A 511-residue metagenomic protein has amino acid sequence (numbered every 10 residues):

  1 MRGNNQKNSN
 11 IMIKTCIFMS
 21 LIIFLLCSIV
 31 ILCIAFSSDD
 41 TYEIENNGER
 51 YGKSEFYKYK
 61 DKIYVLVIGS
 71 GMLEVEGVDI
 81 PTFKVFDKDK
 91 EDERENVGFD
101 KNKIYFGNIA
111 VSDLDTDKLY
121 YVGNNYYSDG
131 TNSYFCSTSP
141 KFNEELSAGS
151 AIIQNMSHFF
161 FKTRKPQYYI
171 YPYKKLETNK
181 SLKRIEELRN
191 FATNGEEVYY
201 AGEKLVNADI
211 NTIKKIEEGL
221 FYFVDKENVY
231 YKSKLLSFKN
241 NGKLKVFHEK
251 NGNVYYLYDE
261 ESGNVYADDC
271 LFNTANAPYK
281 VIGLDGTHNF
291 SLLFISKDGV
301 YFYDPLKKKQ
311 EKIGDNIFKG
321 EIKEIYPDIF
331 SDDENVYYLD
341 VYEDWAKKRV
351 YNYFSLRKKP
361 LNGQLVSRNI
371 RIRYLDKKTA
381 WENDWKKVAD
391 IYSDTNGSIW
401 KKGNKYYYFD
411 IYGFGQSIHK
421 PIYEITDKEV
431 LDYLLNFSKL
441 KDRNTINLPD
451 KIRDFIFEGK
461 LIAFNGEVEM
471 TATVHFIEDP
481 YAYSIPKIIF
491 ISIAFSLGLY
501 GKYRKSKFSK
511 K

Functional and structural regions predicted by a protein language model:
M1, M19, S492, K507-K510: Intrinsically disordered, low-complexity segments enriched in polar/charged small residues
M1-M12, K510-K511: N-terminal Lys/Arg-rich, disordered targeting/topogenic segments
I13-I17: Cytosolic juxtamembrane helix and N-cap/initiation of the first transmembrane helix
F18-L32: Hydrophobic membrane-insertion alpha-helices, especially the h-region of bacterial N-terminal signal peptides
S28, L32-S492, G498-F508: Non-catalytic tandem-repeat scaffold regions and their flanking low-complexity/translocation tails
